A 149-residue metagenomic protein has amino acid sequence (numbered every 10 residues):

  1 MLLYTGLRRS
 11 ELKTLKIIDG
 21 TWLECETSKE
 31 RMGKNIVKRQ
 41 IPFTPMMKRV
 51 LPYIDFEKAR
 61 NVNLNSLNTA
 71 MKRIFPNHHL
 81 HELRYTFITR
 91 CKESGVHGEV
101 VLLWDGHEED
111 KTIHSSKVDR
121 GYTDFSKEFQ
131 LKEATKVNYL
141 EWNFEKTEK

Functional and structural regions predicted by a protein language model:
Y4, E11, E82-E109: C-terminal catalytic core of tyrosine-transesterase DNA break-rejoin enzymes
T5, S10, T14-V50, K111-H114: Conserved tyrosine-mediated DNA breakage-rejoining catalytic core shared by Y-recombinases
T14, L103, D124: Phosphate-coordinating loops and pocket residues in cytosolic domains that bind phosphorylated ligands
D19, E108-E109, R120, F125-F129: The DNA-recognition helices of helix-turn-helix-type DNA-binding domains
Q40-H81, F87: Active-site/catalytic core of tyrosine-dependent DNA strand-transfer enzymes
F56-E57, K111-I113, F129-K149: C-terminal secondary-structure termini that scaffold catalytic or DNA-interacting sites
